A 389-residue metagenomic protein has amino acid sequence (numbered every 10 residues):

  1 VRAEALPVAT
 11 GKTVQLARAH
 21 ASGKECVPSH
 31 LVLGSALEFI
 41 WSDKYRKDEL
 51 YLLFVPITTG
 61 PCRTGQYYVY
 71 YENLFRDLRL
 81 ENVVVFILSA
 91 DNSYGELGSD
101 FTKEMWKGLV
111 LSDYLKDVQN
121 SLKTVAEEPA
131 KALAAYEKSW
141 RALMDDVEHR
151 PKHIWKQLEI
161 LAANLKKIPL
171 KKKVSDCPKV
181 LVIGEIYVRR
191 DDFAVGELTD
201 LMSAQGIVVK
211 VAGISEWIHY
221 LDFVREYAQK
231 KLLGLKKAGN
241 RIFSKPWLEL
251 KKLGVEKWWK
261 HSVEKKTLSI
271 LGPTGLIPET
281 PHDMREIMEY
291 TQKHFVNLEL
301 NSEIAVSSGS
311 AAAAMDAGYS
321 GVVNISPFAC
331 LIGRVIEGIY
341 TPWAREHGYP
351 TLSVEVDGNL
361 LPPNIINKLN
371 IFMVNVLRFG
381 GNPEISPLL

Functional and structural regions predicted by a protein language model:
V1-L389: An N-terminal assembly and electron-transfer interface module characteristic of large anaerobic redox and radical
